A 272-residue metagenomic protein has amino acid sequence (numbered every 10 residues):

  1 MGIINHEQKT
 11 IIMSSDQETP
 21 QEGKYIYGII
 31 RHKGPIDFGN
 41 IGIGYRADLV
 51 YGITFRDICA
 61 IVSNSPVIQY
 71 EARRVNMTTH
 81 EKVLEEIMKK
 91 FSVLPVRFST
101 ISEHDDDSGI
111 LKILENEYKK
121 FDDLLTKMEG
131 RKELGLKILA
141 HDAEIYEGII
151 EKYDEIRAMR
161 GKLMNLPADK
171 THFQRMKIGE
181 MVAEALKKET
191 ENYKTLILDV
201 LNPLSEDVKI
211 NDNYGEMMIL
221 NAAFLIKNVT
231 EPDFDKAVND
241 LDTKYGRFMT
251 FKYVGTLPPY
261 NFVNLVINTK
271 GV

Functional and structural regions predicted by a protein language model:
G2-K252, T256-V272: An interfacial alpha-helical scaffold signature
